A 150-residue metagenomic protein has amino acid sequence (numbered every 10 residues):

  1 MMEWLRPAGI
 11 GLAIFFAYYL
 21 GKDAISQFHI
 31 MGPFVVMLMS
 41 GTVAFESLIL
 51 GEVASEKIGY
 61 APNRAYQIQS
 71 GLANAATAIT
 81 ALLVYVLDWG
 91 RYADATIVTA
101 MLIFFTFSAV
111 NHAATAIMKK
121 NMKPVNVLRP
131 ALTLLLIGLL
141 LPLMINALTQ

Functional and structural regions predicted by a protein language model:
M1-A8: N-terminal membrane topogenic signal
G9-L12, S70-L82, L132-G138: Core segments of transmembrane alpha-helices that mediate helix-helix packing or line hydrophobic substrate/ligand
A17-H29: Short, hydrophobic transmembrane alpha-helix segments
I30-V36, Y60-T77: A loop-to-helix transmembrane entry motif
F45-Y66: Membrane-helix interface/capping segments
F104-K119: Transmembrane alpha-helical segments of integral membrane proteins
T115-L134: Interfacial loop-to-transmembrane junctions
L141-Q150: Juxtamembrane boundary at the C-terminal end of a transmembrane helix
